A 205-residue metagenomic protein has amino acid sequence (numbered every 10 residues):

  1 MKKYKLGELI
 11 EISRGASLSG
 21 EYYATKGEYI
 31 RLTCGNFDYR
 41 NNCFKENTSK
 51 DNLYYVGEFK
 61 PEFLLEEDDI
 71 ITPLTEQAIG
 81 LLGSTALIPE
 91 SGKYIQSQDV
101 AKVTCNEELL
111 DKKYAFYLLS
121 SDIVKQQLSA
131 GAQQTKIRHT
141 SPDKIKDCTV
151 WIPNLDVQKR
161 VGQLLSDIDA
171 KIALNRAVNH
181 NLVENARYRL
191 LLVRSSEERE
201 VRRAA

Functional and structural regions predicted by a protein language model:
M1-S19, D147, W151-A205: Non-catalytic DNA-recognition/assembly elements of restriction-modification systems
Y4-Y22, G35-I70: Sequence-specific dsDNA recognition surfaces
L18, K93-A101, L110-K113, Q133-G162: A short glycine-rich beta-alpha junction/loop motif
T33-C34, D51, V56-S120: A short beta-sheet element
F44, L82-I88, L128, I137-T140: Short clusters of hydrophobic/aromatic residues that line enzyme substrate/ligand-binding pockets
S120-I123, S129, T149-W151: Well-ordered mid-protein domain cores that form the structural environment of catalytic cofactors
